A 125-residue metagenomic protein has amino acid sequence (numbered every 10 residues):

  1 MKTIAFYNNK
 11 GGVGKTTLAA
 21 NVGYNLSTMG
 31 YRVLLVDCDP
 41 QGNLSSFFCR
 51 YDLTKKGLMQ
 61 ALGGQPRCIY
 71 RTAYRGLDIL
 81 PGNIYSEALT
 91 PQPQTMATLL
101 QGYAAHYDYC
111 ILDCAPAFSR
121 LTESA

Functional and structural regions predicted by a protein language model:
M1-A125: P-loop NTP-binding core
